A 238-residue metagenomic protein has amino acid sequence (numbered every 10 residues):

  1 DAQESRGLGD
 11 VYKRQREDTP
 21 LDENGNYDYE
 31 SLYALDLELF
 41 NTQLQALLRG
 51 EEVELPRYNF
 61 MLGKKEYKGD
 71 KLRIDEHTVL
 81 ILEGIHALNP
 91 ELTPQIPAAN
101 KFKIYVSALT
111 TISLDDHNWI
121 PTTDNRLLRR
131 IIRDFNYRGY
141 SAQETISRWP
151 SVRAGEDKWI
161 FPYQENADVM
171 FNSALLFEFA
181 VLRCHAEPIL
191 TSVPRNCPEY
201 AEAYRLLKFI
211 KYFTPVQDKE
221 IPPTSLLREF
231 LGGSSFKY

Functional and structural regions predicted by a protein language model:
D1-Y12: Single conserved hydrophobic/aromatic residue that forms the stacking wall/gate of nucleotide- or nucleobase-binding
E4-S5, R73, Y163: Structural alpha-helical scaffold elements that stabilize or flank donor/cofactor-binding regions in carbohydrate
D10, F40, I81-G84, A167: Conserved RecA-like P-loop NTPase ATPase core
R16-L21, G69, T93, D116-N118: Short acidic, glycine/serine/threonine-rich loops at helix termini
D18-L62: Conserved nucleotide-sensing/catalytic segment adjacent to the nucleotide-binding pocket in NTP-handling enzymes
R57-K65, S147, V169: A glycine-rich phosphate-binding loop feature that marks nucleotide/adenosyl-phosphate handling sites
E76-L80, F102: Loop/turn-to-beta-strand initiation segments
A87-Y238: Conserved NTP phosphate-binding and transfer environment spanning the P-loop NTPase/kinase superfamily
